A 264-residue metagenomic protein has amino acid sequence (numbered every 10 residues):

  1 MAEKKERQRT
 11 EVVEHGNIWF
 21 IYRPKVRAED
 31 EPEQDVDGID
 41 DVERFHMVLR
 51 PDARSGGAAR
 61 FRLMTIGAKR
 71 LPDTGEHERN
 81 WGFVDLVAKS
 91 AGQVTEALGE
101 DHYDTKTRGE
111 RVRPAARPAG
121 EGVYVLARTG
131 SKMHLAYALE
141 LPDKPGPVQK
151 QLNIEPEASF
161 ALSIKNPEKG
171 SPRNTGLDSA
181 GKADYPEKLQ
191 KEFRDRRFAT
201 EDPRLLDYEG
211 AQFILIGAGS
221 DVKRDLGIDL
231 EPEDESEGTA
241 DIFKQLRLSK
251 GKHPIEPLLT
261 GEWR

Functional and structural regions predicted by a protein language model:
M1-G67, R79: Long, contiguous regulatory modules within eukaryotic nuclear regulatory proteins
E3-K5, V12-V13, Y22-P24, L86 (+2 more regions): Cysteine-centric segments in proteins
E11-E14, T95, I255: Alpha-helical protein-protein interaction elements
F20, L49, I66, F83-L86 (+2 more regions): Generic structural hydrophobic/aromatic packing signal, biased to beta-strands
R27-P32, V42, R54-L63, L71-G75 (+3 more regions): Eukaryotic short linear interaction motifs
D73-D104: Compact, glycine/acidic-enriched structural inserts
G109-R264: A eukaryote-biased signal for long
